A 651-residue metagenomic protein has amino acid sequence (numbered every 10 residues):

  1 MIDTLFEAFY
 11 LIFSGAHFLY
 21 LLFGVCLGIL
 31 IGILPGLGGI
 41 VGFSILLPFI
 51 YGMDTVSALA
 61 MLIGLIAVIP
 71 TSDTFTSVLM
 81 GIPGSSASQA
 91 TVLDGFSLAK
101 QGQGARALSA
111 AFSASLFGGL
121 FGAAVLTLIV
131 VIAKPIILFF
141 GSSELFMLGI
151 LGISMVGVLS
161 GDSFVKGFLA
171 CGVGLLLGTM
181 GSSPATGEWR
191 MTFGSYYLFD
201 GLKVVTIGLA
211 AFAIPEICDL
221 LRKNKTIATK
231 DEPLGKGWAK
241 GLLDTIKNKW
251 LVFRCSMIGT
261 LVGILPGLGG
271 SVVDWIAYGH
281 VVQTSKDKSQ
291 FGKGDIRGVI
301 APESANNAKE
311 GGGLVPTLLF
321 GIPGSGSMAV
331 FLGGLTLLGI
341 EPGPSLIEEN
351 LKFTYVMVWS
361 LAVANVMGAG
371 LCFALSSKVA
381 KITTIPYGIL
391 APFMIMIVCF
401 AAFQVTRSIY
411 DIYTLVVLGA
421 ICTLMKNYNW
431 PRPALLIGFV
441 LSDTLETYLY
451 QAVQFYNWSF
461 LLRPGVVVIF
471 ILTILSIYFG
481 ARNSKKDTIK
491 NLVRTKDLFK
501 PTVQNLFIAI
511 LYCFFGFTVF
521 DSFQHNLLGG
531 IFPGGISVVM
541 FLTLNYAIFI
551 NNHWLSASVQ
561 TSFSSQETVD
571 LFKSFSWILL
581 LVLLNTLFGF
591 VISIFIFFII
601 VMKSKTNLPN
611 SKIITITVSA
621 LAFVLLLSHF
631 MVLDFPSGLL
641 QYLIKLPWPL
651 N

Functional and structural regions predicted by a protein language model:
M1-A58, K134-L138, W189-D295, A380 (+1 more regions): Helix-loop-helix hairpins and the membrane-proximal interhelical loops of multi-pass alpha-helical transport proteins
F23-G39, I69-G81, V156-G161, M257-L268 (+4 more regions): Transmembrane alpha-helix interface/packing and boundary motifs in multi-pass membrane proteins, characterized by
I31-V41, V78-Q89, F121-V125, V262-V272 (+5 more regions): Short helix-coil transition sites and intra-membrane helix breaks within transmembrane domains of multi-pass
G39-F49, L62, S77-S97, L128 (+7 more regions): Re-entrant/interfacial helical elements at transmembrane boundaries that shape and gate the permeation pathway
L46-D54, L177-S183, S195-Y197, A277-S285 (+4 more regions): Interfacial segments of multi-pass membrane proteins
V56-A60, S97-A114, K286-G298, G326-A329 (+2 more regions): Membrane-interface alpha-helices at helix entry/exit sites of multi-pass transporters
S109-K225, L337-L472, G480-N483: Membrane-embedded alpha-helical modules
G465, G480, K485-L583, S604-N651: Flexible extramembrane loops and terminal tails that flank transmembrane helices in small membrane-associated subunits
